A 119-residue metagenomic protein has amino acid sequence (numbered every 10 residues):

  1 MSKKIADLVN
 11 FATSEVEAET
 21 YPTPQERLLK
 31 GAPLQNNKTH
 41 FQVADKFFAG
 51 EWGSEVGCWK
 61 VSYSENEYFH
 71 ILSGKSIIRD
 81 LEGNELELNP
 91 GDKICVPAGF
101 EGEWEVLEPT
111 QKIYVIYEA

Functional and structural regions predicted by a protein language model:
M1-K46: A short, N-terminal "cap"/entry segment at the start of jelly-roll beta-barrel domains of the cupin/DSBH fold
T39, Y68, E103: Short, surface-exposed charged micro-motifs
D45-Y63, P97-A98: Conserved short histidine dyad/triad with adjacent acidic residue
V61, I78, K112-Y114: Short hydrophobic/aromatic-rich beta-strand segments that constitute the beta-sheet cores of beta-sandwich/beta-barrel
Y63-I78: Short, conserved beta-strand element in jelly-roll/cupin
R79-L81, E105: A generic structural motif
E82-A98: Short acidic-glycine-tyrosine-enriched beta hairpin
A98-A119: Ligand-binding loop in jelly-roll beta-barrel domains
